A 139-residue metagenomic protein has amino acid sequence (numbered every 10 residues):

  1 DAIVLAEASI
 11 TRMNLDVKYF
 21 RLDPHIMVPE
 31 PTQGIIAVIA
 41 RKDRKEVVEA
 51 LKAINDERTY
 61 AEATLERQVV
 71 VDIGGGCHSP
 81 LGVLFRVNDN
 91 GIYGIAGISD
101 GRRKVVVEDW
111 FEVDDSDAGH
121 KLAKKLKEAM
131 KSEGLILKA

Functional and structural regions predicted by a protein language model:
D1-A139: Small-molecule-sensing regulatory modules
